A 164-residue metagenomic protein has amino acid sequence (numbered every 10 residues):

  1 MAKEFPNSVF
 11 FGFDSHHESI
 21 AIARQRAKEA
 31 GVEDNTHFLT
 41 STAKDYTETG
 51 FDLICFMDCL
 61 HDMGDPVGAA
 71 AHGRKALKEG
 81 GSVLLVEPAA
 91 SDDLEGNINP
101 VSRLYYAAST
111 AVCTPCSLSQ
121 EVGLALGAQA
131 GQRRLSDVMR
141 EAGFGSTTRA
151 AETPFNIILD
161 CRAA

Functional and structural regions predicted by a protein language model:
M1-K44: Class I SAM-dependent methyltransferase SAM/SAH-binding core
V32, M63-G64, L77-K78: Helix-to-beta-strand junctions that scaffold the AdoMet/dcAdoMet cofactor pocket in Class I SAM-dependent enzymes
S41-I54: A short acidic, Gly/Pro-enriched loop at the edge of an enzyme's catalytic core that lines a small-molecule cofactor
D52-V67: A short SAM/SAH-binding and catalytic strip from SAM-dependent methyltransferases
V67-E79: A short glycine-rich, Lys/Arg-flanked "PGG" loop and its adjoining helix->strand segment in the class I
V86-A142, T148: C-terminal alpha-helical "lid/dimerization" subdomain adjacent to the S-adenosyl-L-methionine
R140-A164: Core SAM-dependent methyltransferase catalytic element
